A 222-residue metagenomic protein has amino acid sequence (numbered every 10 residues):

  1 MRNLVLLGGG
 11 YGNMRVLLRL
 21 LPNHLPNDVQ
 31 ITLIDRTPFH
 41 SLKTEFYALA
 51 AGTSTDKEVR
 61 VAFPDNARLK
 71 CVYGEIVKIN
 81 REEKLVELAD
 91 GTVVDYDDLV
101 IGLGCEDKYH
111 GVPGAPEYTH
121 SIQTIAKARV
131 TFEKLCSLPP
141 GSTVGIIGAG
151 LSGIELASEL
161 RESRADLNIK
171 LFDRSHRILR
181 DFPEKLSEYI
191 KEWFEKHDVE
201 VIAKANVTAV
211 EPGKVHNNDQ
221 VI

Functional and structural regions predicted by a protein language model:
M1-K70, G145, E155-F182: Beta1-alpha1 glycine-rich phosphate/pyrophosphate-binding loop at the start of Rossmann-like nucleotide-binding domains
M1-L4, R68-V144, V215: FAD-binding core/adjacent interface of flavoenzyme oxidoreductases
G8, Q123, G148: Small/polar loops that bind or transfer phosphate-bearing groups
C71-V77, R164-I222: A Rossmann-like FAD-binding core segment of flavoenzymes
S152: Extracytoplasmic ligand-binding site segments that recognize negatively charged/polar headgroups
